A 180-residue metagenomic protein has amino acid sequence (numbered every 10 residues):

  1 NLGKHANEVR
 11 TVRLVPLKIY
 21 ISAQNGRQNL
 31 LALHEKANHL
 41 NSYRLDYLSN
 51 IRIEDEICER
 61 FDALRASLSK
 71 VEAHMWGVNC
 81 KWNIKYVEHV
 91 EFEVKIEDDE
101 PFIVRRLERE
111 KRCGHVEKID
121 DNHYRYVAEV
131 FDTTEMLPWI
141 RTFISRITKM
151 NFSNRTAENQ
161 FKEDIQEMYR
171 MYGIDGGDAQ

Functional and structural regions predicted by a protein language model:
N1-E91, D178-A179: Core beta-strand-centered patch of the WYL/Sm-like small regulatory domain
S69-Q180: Polybasic (Lys/Arg-rich)
